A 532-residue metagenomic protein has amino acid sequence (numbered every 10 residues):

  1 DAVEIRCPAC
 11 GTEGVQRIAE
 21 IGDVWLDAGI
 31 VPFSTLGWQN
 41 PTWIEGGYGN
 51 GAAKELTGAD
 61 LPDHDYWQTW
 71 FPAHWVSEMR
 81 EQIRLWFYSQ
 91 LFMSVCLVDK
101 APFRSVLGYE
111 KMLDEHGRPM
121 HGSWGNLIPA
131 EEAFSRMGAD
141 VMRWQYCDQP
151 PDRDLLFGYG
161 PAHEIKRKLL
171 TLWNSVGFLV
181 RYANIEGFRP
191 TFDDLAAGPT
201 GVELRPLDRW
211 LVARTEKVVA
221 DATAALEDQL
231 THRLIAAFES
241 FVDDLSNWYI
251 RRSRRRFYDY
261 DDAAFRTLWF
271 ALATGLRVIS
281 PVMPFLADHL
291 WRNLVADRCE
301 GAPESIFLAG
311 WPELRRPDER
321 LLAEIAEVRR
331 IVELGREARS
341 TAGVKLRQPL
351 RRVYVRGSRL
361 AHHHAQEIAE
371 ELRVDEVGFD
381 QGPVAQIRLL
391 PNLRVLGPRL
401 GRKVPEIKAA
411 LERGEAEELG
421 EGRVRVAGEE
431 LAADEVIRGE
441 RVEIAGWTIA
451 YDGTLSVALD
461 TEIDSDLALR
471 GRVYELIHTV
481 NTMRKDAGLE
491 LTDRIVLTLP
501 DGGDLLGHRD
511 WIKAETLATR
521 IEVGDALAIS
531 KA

Functional and structural regions predicted by a protein language model:
D1-P32, W38-N40, L97-R136, G160-A532: Feature 926 captures the class I aminoacyl-tRNA synthetase adenylation module centered on the KMSKS loop
W43, A59: Aromatic-residue-lined binding/catalytic grooves and analogous aromatic/hydrophobic interfacial grooves in multimeric
D65-Q82: A short glycine/serine-rich beta->alpha loop
T69-A73, N126-L127, R153: Flexible glycine/proline-enriched surface loops and loop-helix/loop-strand junctions
L85-S89, E239: Conserved, well-structured core segments
S89-C96, Y146: Short Ser/Thr-interspersed hydrophobic loop/turn segments at strand-loop and sheet-helix junctions that line or gate
S135-C147: Short, solvent-exposed cationic patches
R153-P161: Short, solvent-exposed helix-loop connector elements
